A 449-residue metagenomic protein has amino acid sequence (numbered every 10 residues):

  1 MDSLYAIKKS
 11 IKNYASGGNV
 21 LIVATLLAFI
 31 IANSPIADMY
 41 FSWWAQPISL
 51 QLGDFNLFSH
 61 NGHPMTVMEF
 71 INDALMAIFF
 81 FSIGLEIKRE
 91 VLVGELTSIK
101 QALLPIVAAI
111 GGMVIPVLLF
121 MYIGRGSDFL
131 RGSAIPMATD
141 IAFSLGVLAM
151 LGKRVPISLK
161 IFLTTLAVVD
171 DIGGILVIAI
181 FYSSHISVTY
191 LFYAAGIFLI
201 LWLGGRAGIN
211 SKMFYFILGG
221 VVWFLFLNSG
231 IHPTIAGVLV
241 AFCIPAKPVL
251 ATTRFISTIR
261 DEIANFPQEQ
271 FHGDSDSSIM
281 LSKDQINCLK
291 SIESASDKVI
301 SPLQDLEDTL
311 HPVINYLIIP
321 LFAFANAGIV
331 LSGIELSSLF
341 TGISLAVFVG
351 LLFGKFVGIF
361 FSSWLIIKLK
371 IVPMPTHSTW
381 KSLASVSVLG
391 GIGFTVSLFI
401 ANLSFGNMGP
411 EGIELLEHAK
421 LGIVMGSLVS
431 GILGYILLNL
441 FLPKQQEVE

Functional and structural regions predicted by a protein language model:
D2-K8, F81-T97, L145-P156, L199-N210 (+4 more regions): C-terminal ends of transmembrane helices
D2-K9, N13, F214-L218, P233-T376 (+1 more regions): Predominantly late transmembrane helices and immediately cytosolic-facing juxtamembrane segments
L21-N33, F79-L85, I115-V117, I197-W202 (+5 more regions): Hydrophobic core segments of alpha-helical transmembrane domains in multi-pass membrane transport and ion-translocation
I31-W43, F55-T66, S82-S98, I115-A134: Transmembrane alpha-helix boundary signature
D54-H60, P64, E69-V93, V313-I334 (+4 more regions): Hydrophobic transmembrane alpha-helices of secondary-active transporters and Na+-translocating membrane complexes
E69-F80, D128-A142, S183-G196, T234 (+1 more regions): Structural signature of hydrophobic alpha-helical transmembrane segments
E90-L118, S187, L191-G196, S332-V357 (+3 more regions): Entry/N-cap segments of selected transmembrane alpha helices and their immediately preceding amphipathic helices
L148-R260: Functional cores that coordinate and move charged inorganic groups
